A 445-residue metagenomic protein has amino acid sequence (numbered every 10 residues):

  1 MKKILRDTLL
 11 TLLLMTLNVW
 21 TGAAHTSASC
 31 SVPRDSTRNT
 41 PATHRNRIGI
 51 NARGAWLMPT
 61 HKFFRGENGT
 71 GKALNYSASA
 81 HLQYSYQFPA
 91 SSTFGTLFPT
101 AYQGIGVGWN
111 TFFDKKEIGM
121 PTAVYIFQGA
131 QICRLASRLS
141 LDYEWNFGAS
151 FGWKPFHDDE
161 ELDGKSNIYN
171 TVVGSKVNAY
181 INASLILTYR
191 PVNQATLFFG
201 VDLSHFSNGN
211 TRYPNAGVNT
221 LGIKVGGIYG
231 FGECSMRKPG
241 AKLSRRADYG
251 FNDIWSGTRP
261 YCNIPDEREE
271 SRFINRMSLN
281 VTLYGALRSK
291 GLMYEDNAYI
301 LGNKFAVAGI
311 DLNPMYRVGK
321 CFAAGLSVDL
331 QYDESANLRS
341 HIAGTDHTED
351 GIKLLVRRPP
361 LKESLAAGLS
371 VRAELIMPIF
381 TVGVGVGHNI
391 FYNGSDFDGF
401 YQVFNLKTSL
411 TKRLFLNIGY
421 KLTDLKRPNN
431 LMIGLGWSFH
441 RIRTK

Functional and structural regions predicted by a protein language model:
A42-I48, L97-Q103, S137-Y143, N193-L197 (+6 more regions): Outer-envelope beta-barrel architecture signal
H44, L74-A80, I118-V124, S175-I181 (+6 more regions): Residues that define the transmembrane beta-barrel architecture of outer-membrane proteins
I50, A80-Y86, I126-I132, W145-A149 (+9 more regions): Residues on the lipid-exposed face of transmembrane beta-strands in outer-membrane beta-barrel proteins
A52-M58, Y86-F88, V107-F113, F147-P155 (+8 more regions): Transmembrane beta-strands of outer-membrane beta-barrel pores
L57-S79, E117-I118, S289-G309: Surface-exposed strand-loop-strand hairpins of Gram-negative outer-membrane beta-barrel proteins
M58, S91-T93, P191-L197, E233-R237 (+4 more regions): Repeated loop/turn-to-beta-strand initiation elements of outer-membrane beta-barrel proteins
L74-N75, T111-P121, S137, N210-Y213 (+5 more regions): Solvent-exposed loop/turn segments connecting transmembrane beta-strands in outer-membrane beta-barrel proteins
L82, N219-I254, P428-K445: Outer-membrane beta-barrel "beta-signal"
